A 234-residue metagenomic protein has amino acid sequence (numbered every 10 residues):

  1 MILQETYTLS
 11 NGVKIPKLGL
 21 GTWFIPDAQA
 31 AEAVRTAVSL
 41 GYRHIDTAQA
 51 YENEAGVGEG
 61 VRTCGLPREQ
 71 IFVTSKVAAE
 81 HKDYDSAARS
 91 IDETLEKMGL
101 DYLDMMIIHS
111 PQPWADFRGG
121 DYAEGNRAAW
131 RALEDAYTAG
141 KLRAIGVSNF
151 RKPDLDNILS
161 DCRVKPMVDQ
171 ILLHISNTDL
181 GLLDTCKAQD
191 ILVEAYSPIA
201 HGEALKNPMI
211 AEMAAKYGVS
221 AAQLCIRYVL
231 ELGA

Functional and structural regions predicted by a protein language model:
M1-I71, A128, A200: N-terminal binding-site loop/beta-alpha segment at the start of enzyme catalytic domains that lines or forms
L9-S10, V38, G58-Q70, L95-D101 (+2 more regions): Acidic (Asp/Glu)-rich catalytic clusters
P16-A28, V77-D85, A115-Y122: Active-site mouth loops of central-metabolism enzymes
L20, A37, I45, V57 (+9 more regions): Conserved, mostly hydrophobic/aromatic
I25-V38, D83-M98, R151-D156, N177-T178: Short, acidic/polar
R68-H81, Y102-P111, L173: A short, structured active-site edge motif that brings together acidic residues
A87-I108, D135-A139: CE4/NodB-like, metal-dependent polysaccharide N-deacetylase domain that modifies extracellular/periplasmic N-acetylated
P113-A234: Beta/alpha (TIM)-barrel catalytic core signal, keyed to glycine-rich beta->alpha loops juxtaposed to Asp/Glu that bind
